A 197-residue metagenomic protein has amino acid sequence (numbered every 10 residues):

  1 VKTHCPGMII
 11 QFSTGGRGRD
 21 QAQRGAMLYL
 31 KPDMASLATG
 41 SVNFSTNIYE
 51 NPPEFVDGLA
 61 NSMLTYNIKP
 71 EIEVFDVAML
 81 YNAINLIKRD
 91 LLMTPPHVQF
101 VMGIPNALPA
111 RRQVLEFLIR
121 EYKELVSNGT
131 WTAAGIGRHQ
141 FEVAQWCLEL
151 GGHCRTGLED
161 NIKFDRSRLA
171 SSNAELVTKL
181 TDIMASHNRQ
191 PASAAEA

Functional and structural regions predicted by a protein language model:
V1-E50: Active-site beta->alpha loop and helix N-cap motifs at the rims of alpha/beta catalytic domains
V1-F12, G58-T65, L118-S127, A174-M184 (+1 more regions): Alpha-helix-loop-beta-strand connector modules within alpha/beta enzyme cores
I9-Q11, E71, R155, A192: A local structural micro-motif
I10-T14, E73, A197: Short beta-strand segments at enzyme active-site cores
R17-A22, M102-L108, K163-R166: Flexible glycine/acidic-rich beta-alpha junction loops that bind and position SAM and/or redox cofactors in anaerobic
M34-L158, A170: Catalytic alpha/beta core domains of metabolic enzymes, predominantly
E73, H187-E196: Flexible, glycine/charged-enriched surface loops at secondary-structure junctions
H153, G157-A185: A hydrophobic, small-residue-rich beta->alpha segment in the mid-to-C-terminal subdomain of diverse proteins
